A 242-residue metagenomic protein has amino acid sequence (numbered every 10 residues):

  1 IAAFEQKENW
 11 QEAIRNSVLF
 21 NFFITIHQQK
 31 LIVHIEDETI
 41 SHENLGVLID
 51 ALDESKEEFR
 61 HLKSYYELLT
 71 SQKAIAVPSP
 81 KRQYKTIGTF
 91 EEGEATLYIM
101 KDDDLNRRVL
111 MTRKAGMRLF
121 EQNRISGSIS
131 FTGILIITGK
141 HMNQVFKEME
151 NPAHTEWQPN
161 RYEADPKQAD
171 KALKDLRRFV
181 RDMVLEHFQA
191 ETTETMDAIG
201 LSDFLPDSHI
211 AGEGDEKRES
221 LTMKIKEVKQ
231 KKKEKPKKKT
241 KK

Functional and structural regions predicted by a protein language model:
I1-K242: Bergerat-fold GHKL/Histidine-kinase-like ATPase
